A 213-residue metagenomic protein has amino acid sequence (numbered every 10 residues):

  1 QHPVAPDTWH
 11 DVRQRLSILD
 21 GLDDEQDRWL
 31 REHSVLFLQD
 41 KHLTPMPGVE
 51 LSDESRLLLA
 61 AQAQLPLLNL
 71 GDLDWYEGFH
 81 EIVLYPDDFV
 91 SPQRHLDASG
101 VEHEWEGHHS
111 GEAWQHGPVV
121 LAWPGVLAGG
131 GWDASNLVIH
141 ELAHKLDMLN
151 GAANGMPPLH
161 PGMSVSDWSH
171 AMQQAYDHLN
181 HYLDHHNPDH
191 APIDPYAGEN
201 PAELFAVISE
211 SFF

Functional and structural regions predicted by a protein language model:
Q1-Q39, T44: N-terminal topogenic membrane-targeting module
D23, D133-N150, A206: Active-site recognition of the HExxH zinc-binding catalytic motif
F37-L38, H42, R56-E77, L84-W132 (+1 more regions): Metalloprotease/metallohydrolase-associated module, dominated by Zn2+-dependent proteases
M46-R56: Short, charged early-sequence alpha-helical segments and their helix-coil boundaries
